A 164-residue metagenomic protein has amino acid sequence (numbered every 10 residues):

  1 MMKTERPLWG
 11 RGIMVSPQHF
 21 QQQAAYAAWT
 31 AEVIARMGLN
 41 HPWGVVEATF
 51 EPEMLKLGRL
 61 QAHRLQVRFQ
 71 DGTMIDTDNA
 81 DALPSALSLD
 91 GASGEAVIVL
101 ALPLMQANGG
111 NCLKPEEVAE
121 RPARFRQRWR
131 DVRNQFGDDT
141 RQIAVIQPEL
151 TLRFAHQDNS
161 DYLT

Functional and structural regions predicted by a protein language model:
M1-M2, T164: Short, compositionally biased low-complexity segments
M2-E116: Glycine-rich, compositionally biased intrinsically disordered regions
P115-F125: Amphipathic alpha-helical scaffolding segments
R124-T164: Mixed-charge (acidic/basic) macromolecular-recognition segments
